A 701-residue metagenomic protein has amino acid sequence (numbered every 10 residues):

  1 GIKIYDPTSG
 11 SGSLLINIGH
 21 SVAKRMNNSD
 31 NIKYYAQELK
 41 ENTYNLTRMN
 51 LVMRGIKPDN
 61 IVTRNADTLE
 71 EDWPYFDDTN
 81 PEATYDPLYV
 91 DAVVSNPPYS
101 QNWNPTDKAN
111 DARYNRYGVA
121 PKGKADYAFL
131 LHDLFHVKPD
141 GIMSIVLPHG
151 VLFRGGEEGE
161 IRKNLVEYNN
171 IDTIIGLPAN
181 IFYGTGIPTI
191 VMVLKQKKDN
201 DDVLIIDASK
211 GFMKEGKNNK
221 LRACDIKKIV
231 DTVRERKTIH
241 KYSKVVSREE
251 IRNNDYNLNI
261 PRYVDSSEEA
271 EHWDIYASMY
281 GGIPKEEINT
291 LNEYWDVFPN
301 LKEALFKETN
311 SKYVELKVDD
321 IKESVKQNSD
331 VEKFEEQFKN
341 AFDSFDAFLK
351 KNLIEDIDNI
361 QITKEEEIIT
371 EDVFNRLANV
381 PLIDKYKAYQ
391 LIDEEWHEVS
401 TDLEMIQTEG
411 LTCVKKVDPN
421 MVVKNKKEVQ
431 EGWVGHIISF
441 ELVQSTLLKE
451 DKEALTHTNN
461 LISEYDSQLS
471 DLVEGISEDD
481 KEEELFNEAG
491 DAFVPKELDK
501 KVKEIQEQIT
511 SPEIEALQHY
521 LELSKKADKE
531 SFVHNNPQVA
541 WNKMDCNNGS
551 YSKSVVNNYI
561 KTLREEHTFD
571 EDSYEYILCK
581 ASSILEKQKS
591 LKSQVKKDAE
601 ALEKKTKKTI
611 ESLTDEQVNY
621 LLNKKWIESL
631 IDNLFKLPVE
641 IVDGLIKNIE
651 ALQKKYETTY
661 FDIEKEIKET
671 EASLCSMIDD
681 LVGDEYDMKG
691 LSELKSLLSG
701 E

Functional and structural regions predicted by a protein language model:
G1-S95, S100-N104, D111-R116, A128 (+3 more regions): Conserved S-adenosyl-L-methionine
L14, T43, D86, A125-F129 (+9 more regions): Helical mechanochemical/support elements of P-loop NTPase systems and associated helical scaffolds
M53, Y99, P139, H149-F153 (+9 more regions): Short, well-ordered loop/turn and helix-capping segments at boundaries between secondary-structure elements and domains
F76-D77, A120-G123, I610: Catalytic core segments in nucleotide and nucleic-acid processing enzymes
P121-L194, Y656: Conserved Class I SAM-dependent methyltransferase catalytic core
Y183-Y280: Flexible, glycine-/basic-rich loop-and-beta segments that form/coincide with the SAM-dependent methyltransferase
N257, D265-W273, G281, K285 (+2 more regions): Polyanion-binding catalytic cores of nucleic-acid enzymes and NTP/SAM-utilizing transferases
D296, K302-S612, E616-E701: Terminal accessory regions of large proteins
